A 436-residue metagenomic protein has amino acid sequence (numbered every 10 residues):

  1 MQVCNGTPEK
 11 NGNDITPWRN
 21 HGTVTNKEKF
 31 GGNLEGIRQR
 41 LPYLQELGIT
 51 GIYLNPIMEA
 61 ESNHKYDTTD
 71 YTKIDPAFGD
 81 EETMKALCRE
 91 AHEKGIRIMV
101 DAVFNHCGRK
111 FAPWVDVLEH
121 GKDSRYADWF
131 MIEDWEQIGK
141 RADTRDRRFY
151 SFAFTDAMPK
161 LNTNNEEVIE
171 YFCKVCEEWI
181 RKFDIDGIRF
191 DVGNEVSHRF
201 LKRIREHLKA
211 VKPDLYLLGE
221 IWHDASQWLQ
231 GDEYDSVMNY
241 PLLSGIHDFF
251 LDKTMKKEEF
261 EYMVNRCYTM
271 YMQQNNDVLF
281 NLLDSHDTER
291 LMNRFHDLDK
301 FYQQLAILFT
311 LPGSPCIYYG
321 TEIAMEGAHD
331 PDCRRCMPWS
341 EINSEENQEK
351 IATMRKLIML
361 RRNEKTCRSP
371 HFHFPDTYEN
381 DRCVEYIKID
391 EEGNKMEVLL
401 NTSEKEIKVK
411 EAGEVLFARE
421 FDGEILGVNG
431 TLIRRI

Functional and structural regions predicted by a protein language model:
M1-R97, A112-D116, N429: N-terminal structural segment of carbohydrate-active enzymes
Q2, R19-E35, D67-E81, F154-I169 (+5 more regions): The substrate-binding groove and active-site-proximal loops of carbohydrate-active enzymes, especially glycoside
T7-T16, N63-D75, F104-T144, E206 (+3 more regions): Aromatic- and acidic-residue-enriched segments that line the glycan-binding/catalytic groove of carbohydrate-active
G12, Q230-S236, D277-D284, E289-D299 (+1 more regions): Aromatic/acidic polysaccharide-binding cleft in carbohydrate-active enzymes
L44, L54, Y71, A91 (+9 more regions): Conserved, mostly hydrophobic/aromatic
C88-K94, H106, F111-G121, E177 (+6 more regions): Active-site-proximal helices and loops of the catalytic beta/alpha 8
P375-E411: Carbohydrate-binding surface patches
D422-I436: C-terminal beta-strand-rich structural cap/linker in extracellular carbohydrate-active enzymes
